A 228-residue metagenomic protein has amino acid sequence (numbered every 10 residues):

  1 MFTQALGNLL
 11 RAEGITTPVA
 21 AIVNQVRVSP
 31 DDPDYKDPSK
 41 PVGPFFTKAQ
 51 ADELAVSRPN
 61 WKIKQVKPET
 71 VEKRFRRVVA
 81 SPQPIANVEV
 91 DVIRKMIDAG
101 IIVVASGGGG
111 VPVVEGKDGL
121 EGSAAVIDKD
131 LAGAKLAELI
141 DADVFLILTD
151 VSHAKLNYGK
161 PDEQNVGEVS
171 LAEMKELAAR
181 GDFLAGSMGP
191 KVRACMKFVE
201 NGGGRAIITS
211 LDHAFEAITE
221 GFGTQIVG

Functional and structural regions predicted by a protein language model:
F2-G228: C-terminal catalytic "cap/lid" subdomain
